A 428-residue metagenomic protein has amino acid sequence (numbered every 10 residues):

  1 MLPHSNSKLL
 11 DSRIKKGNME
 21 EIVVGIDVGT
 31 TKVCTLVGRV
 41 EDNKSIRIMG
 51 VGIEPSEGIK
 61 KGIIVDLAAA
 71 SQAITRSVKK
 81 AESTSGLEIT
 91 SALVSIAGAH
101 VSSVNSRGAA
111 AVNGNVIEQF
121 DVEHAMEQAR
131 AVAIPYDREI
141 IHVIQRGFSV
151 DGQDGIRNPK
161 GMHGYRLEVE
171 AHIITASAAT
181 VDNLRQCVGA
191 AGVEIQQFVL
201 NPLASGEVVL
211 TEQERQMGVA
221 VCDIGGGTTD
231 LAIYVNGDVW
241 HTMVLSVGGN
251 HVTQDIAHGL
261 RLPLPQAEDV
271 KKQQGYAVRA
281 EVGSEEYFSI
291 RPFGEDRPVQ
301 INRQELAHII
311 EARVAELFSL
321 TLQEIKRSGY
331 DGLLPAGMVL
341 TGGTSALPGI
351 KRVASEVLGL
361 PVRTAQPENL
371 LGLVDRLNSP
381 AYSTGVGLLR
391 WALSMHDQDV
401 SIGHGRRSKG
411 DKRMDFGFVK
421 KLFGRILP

Functional and structural regions predicted by a protein language model:
M1-T30, L36-V221, D238-W240, G249 (+5 more regions): Nucleotide/phosphate-binding catalytic cleft detector across ATP-hydrolyzing and phosphate-transferring enzymes
D27, D223, E316, Q323 (+1 more regions): Extended, folded domain segments that form the structural surfaces/walls around functional sites
K32, A97, A176, G275-V278 (+1 more regions): Glycine-rich phosphate-binding loops at beta-strand->alpha-helix junctions
V33-G38, T229-I233: Short beta-strand scaffold segments in enzyme catalytic cores
M217-G218, I224-L231, V252: Extended, hydrophobic alpha-helical segments in both membrane/secreted and soluble proteins
T321, L340, L388: Hydrophobic, well-ordered secondary-structure elements that form the walls of internal hydrophobic environments
I350-L377, Y382, L389-L393: Catalytic phosphate/nucleotide-handling subdomain of diverse soluble enzymes
